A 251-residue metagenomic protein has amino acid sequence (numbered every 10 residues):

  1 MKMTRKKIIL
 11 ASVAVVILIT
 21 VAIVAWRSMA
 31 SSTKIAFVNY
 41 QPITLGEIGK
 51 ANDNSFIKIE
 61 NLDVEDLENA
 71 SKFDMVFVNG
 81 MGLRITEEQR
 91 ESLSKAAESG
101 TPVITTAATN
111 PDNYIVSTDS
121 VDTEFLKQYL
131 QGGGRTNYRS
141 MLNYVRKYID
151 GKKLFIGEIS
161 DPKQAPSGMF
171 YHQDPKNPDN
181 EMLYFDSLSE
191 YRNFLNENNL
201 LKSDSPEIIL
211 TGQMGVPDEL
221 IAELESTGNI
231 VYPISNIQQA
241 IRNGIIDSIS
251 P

Functional and structural regions predicted by a protein language model:
K2-P251: An N-terminal assembly and electron-transfer interface module characteristic of large anaerobic redox and radical
